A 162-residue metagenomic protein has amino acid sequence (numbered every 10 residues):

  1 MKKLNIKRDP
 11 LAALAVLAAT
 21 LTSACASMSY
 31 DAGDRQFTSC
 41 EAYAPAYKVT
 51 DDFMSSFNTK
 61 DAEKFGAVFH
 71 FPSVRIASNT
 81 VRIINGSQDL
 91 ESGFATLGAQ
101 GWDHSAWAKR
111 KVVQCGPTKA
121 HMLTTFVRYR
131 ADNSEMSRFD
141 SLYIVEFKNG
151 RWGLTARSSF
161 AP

Functional and structural regions predicted by a protein language model:
K2-L14: Bacterial N-terminal signal peptides that target proteins for export
A13-S23: Bacterial N-terminal signal peptides
C25-T59, E63, A67, F71 (+1 more regions): Short, low-complexity N-terminal intrinsically disordered segments enriched in polar/charged residues
F53-D61, F69-S73, F94-G101, R130 (+1 more regions): Sec/Tat-exported extracytoplasmic proteins
F69-H70, N79-T80, T124-F126, Y143 (+1 more regions): A mature extracytoplasmic/lumenal domain signature
V74-I84, Q100: A short gly/proline-enriched turn/hairpin at secondary-structure junctions
Q88-S134: Surface-exposed, charged secondary-structure patches
S137-P162: Short beta-strand edge/turn micro-motifs at domain boundaries
